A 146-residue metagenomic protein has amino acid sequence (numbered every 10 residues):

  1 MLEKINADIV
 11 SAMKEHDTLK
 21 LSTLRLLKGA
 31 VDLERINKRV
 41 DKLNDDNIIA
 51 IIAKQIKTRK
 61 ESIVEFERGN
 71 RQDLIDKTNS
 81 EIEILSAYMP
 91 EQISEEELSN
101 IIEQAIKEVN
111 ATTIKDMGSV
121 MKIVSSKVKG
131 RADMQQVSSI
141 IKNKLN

Functional and structural regions predicted by a protein language model:
L2-Y88, Q92-E103, K107-E108, T112-I114 (+3 more regions): N-terminal cationic and glycine-rich segments that engage phosphates or anionic surfaces
Q135: Key DNA-contact positions within bacterial/archaeal DNA-binding proteins
